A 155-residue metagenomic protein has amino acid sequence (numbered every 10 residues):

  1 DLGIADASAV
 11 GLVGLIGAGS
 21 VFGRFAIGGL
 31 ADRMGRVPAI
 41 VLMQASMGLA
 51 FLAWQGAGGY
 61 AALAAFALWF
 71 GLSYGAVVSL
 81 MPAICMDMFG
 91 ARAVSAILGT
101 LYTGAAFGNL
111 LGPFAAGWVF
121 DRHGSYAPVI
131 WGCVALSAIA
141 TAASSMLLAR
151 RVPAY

Functional and structural regions predicted by a protein language model:
D1-A7: Short amphipathic helix-loop junctions that connect adjacent transmembrane helices in Major Facilitator Superfamily/SLC
G17-A18, A106-G108: Short hydrophobic/small-residue motifs within alpha-helical transmembrane segments of multi-pass transporter-like
L30-A31, A115-G124: Interfacial helix-cap and linker-helix signal at transmembrane-aqueous boundaries of multi-pass secondary transporters
R33-Q44: Cytoplasmic membrane-interface "Motif A"-like loop-to-helix N-cap segments of 12-TM Major Facilitator Superfamily
S46-G58: C-terminal ends and interior cores of transmembrane alpha-helices in multi-pass membrane transporters/permeases
A50, A61-W69: Paired small-residue
A76-F89: Intracellular juxtamembrane helix-capping segments at the cytosolic ends of symmetry-related transmembrane helices
P128-M146: Symmetry-related core transmembrane helices of the 12-TM Major Facilitator Superfamily/SLC fold
